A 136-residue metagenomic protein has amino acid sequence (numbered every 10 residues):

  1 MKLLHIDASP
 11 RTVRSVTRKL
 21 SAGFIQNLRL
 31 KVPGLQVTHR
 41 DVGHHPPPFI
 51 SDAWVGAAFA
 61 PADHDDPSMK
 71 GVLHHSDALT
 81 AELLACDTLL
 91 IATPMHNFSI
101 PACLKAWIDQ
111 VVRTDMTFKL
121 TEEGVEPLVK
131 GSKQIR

Functional and structural regions predicted by a protein language model:
M1-T93, F98-R113: N-terminal beta1-alpha1-beta2 submodule of the flavodoxin-like/Rossmannoid cofactor-binding fold
R113-T121: Mobile cap/lid helix-loop segments that gate and shape the active-site cleft of serine hydrolases
L120-R136: Short, glycine-/small-residue-rich phosphate/pyrophosphate-handling segment
